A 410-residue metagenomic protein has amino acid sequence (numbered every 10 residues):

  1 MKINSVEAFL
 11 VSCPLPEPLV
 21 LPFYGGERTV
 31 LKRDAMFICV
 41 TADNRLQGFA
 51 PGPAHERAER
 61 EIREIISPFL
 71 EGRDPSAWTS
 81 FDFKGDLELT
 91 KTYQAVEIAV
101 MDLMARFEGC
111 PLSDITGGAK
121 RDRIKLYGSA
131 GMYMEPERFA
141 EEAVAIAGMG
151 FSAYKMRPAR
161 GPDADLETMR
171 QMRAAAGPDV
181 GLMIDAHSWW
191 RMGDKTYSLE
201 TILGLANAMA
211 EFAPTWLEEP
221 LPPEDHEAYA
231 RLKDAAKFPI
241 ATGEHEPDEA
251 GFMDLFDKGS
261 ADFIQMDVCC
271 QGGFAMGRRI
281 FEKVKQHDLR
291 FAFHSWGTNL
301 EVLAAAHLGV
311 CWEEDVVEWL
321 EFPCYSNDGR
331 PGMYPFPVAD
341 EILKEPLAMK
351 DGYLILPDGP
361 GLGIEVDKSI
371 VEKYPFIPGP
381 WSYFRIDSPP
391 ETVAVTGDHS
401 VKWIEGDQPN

Functional and structural regions predicted by a protein language model:
K2-L15, T29-V30, A35, T298-N299 (+1 more regions): Flexible C-terminal active-site loop/helix
I3, R45, I66, V96 (+8 more regions): Conserved, mostly hydrophobic/aromatic
E7, V40-E108, S326-N327, V395-N410: Metal- or metallocofactor-binding catalytic centers and their adjacent structured scaffolds across diverse enzyme
P16-Y24: Short Pro/Gly-enriched beta-strand edge/turn motifs at strand-loop
R60, P68, E224-A241, E246-Y353 (+1 more regions): Shared catalytic-loop signature of beta/alpha-barrel
M104-M134, V366: Catalytic pocket of metal/acid-base enzymes, prominently hydrolases
D122-A236: Metal-dependent enolase-superfamily TIM-barrel catalytic cores that perform enediolate-based chemistry
